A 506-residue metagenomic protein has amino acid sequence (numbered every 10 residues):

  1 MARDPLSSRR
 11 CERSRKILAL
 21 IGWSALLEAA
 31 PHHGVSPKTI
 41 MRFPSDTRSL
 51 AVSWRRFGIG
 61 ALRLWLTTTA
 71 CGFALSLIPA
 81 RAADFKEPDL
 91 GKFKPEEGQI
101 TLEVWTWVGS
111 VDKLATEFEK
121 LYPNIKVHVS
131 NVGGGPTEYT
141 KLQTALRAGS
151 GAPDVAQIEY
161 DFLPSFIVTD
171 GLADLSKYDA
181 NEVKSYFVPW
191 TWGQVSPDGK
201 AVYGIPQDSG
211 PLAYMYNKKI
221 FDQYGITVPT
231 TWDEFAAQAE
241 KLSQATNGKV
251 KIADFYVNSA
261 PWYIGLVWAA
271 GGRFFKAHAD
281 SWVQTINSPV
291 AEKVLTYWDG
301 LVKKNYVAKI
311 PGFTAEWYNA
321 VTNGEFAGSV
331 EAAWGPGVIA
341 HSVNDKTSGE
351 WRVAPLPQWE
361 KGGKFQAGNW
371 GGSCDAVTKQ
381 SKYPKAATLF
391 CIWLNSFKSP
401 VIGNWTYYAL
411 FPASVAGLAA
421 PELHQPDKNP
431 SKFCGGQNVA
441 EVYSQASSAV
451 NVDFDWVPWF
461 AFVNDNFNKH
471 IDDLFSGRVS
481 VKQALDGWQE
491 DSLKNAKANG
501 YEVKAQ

Functional and structural regions predicted by a protein language model:
A83-K86, D222, S444-Q506: Conserved C-terminal helix/tail region of periplasmic/extracytoplasmic solute-binding proteins
A83-K94, Y160-L212, L266, R352-L356 (+3 more regions): Hinge/lid segment of periplasmic solute-binding proteins
K94-E96, G335-T347, E360-N466, Y501-A505: C-terminal lobe and pocket-closing loops of periplasmic/extracytoplasmic Venus-flytrap solute-binding proteins
E96-V108, I125-N131, D154-V155, Y203: Short, well-ordered beta-strand elements
E117-W190, K219-T230, Y318-A320, G324-G328 (+2 more regions): Extracytoplasmic "Venus flytrap"/periplasmic binding protein-like
T144, A152-D154, E182-I220, G362-G368 (+1 more regions): A structural signal for short loop-to-beta-strand junctions that line the ligand-binding cleft of periplasmic/secreted
G199-Q207, L212, A236-Q284, D299 (+1 more regions): Extracytoplasmic/periplasmic solute-binding protein
A239, D280-P311, L356-W359: Glycine-centered hinge/linker elements that transmit conformational signals in sensory and ligand-binding systems
